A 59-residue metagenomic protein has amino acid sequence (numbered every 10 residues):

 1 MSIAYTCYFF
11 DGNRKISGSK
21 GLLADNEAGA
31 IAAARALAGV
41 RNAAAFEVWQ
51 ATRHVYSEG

Functional and structural regions predicted by a protein language model:
M1-G18: Short aromatic-glycine-(Arg/Gly/Cys) micro-motifs in beta-strand/loop hairpins
Y8, G21-L22, E27: Terminal leader/tail segments of proteins
D11, N26, W49: Short, acidic, Ser/Thr-enriched surface-loop or helix-capping motifs
K15-G18, A34, N42-W49: A generic structural signal for ordered secondary structure
S19-K20, E58: Short hydrophobic alpha-helix segments
D25-A43: A short, charged, amphipathic alpha-helix used as a generic interaction element across diverse proteins
G39-G59: Short, mixed-charge low-complexity intrinsically disordered segments
